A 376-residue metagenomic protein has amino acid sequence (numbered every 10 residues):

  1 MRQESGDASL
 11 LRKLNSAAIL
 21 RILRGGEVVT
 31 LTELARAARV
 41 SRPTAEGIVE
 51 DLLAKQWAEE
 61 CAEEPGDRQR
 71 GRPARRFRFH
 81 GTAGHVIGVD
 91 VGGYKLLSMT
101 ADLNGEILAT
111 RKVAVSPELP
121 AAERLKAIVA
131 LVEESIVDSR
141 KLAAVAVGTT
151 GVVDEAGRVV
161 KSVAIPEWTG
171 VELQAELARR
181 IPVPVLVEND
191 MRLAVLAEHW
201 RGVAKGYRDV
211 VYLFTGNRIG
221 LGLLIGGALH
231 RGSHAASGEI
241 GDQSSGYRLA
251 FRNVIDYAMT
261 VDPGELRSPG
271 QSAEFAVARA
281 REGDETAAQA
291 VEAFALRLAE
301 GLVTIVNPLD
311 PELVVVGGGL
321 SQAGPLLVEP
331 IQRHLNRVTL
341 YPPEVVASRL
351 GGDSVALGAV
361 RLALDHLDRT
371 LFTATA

Functional and structural regions predicted by a protein language model:
M1-A114, E118-K141, I181, R201 (+1 more regions): ATP-binding/phosphotransfer module of carbohydrate and carboxylate kinases, centering on a glycine-rich
V89, L103, K141-G148, V152-L249 (+1 more regions): Phosphate-binding/catalytic loop of phosphoryl-transfer enzymes
